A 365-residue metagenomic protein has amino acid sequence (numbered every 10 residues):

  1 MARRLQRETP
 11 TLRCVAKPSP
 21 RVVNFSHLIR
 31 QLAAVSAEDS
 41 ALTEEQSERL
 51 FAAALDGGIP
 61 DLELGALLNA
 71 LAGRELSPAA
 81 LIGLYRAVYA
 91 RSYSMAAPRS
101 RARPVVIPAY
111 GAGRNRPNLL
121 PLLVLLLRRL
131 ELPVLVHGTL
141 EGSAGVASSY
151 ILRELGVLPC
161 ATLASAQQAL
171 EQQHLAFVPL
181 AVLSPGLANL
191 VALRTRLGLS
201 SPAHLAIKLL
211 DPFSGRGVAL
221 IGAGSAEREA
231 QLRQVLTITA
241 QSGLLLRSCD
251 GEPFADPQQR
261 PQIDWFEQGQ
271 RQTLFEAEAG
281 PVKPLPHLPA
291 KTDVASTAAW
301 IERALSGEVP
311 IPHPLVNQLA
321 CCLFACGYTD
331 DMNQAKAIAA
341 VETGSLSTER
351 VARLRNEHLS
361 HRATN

Functional and structural regions predicted by a protein language model:
R4, P10-R116, R128-V134, K283-L288 (+2 more regions): Acidic, glycine/proline-rich low-complexity segments that act as flexible tails and inter-domain linkers
L67, L152, I207, L319: Residue-level signal for inorganic ion chemistry
Y85-G111, A164-L190, G280: Self-splicing inteins and homing endonuclease
A102-A169: A generic, well-ordered mixed alpha/beta core segment in the N-terminal half of proteins
R103-V106, L132-L135, L158, H174-V182 (+5 more regions): Structural motif
L163-A223: Phosphate/diphosphate-binding glycine-rich loops and adjacent basic-rich segments that engage nucleotide
G217-A255, Q259: Glycine-rich ThDP/TPP pyrophosphate-binding loop and its adjacent helix/strand module within ThDP-dependent enzymes
G269-C326: A hydrophobic, small-residue-rich beta->alpha segment in the mid-to-C-terminal subdomain of diverse proteins
